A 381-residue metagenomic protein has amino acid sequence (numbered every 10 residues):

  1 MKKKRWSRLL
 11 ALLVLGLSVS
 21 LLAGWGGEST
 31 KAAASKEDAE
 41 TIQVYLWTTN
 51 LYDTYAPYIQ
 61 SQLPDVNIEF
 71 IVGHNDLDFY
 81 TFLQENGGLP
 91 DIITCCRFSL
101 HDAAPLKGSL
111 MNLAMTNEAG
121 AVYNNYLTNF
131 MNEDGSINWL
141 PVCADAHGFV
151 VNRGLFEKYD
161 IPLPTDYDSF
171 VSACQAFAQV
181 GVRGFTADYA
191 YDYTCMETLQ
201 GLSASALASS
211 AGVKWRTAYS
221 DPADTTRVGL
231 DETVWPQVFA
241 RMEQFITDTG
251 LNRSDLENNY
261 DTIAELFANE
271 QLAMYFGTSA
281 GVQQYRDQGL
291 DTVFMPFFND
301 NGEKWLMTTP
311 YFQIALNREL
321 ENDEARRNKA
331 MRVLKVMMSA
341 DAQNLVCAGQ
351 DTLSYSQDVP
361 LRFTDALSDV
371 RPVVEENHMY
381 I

Functional and structural regions predicted by a protein language model:
M1-K4, R8-L12, G16-L100, L163: Conserved N-terminal structural module of periplasmic/extracytoplasmic solute-binding proteins
I42, N138-W139, Q179-Y189, S339-G349: Bilobed periplasmic-binding protein-like "clamshell/Venus-flytrap" ligand-binding domains
L51, G108-L110, A280-Q284, F312-I381: Mature extracytoplasmic/periplasmic domains
T54, L100-D102, A240-A325: Extracytoplasmic/periplasmic substrate-binding proteins
S61-N125, G154-T165, E265-L266, A273-M274 (+1 more regions): Extracytoplasmic "Venus flytrap"/periplasmic binding protein-like
C96-H147, P162, V171, E197-T198 (+2 more regions): Hinge/lid segment of periplasmic solute-binding proteins
N138, V171-R227: Extracytoplasmic/periplasmic solute-binding protein
T217-L256: Glycine-centered hinge/linker elements that transmit conformational signals in sensory and ligand-binding systems
